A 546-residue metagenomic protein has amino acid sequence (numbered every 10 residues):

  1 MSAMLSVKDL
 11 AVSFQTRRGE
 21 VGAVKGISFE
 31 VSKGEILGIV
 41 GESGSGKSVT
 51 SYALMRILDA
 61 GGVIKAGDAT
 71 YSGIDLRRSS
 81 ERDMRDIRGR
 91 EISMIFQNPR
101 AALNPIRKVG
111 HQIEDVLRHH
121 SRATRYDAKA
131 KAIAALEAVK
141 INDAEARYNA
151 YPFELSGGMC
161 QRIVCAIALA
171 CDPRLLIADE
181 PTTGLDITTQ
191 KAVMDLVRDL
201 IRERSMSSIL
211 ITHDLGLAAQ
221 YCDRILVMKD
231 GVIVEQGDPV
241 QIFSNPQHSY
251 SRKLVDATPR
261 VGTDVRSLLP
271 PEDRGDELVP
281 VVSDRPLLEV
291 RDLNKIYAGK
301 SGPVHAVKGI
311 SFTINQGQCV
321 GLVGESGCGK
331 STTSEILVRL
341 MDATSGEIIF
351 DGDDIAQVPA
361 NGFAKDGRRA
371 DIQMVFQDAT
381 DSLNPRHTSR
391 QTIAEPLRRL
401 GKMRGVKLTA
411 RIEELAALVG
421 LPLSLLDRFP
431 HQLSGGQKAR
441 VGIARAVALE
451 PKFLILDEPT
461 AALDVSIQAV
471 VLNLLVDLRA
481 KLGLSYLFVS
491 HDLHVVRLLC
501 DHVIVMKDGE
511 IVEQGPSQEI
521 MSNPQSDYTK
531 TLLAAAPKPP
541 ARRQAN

Functional and structural regions predicted by a protein language model:
A3, N142-Y148, P239-E289, K300-P303 (+1 more regions): Short catalytic/signature loops enriched in Gly
V40-G41, V323-E325: The feature captures the beta-strand-to-loop junction immediately N-terminal to the Walker
I64-D75, G346-Q357: Conserved ABC transporter NBD signature motif
D75, D127-A146, D354, K407-S424 (+1 more regions): Conserved ABC ATPase "signature" region
G89, F153, C171, L449: Conserved signature/switch motifs of ABC ATPase nucleotide-binding domains
A150-L155, M159, F429-L433, Q437: Conserved ABC ATPase signature
